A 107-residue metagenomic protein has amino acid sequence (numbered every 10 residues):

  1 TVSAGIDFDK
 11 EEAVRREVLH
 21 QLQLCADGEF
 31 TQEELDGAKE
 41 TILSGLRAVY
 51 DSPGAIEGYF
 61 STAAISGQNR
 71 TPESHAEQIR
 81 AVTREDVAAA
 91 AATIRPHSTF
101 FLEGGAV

Functional and structural regions predicted by a protein language model:
T1-V49: M16/insulysin-pitrilysin zinc metalloprotease superfamily fold
C25, E33-V107: C-terminal regions of mature proteins
